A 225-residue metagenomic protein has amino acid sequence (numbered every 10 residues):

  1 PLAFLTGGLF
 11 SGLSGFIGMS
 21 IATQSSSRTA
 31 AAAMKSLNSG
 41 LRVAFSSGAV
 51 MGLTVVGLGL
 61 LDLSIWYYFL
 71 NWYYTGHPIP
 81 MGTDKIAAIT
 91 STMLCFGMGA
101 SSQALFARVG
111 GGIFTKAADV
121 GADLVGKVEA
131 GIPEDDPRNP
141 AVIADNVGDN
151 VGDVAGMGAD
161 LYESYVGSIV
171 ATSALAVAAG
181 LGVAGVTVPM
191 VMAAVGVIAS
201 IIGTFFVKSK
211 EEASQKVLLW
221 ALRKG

Functional and structural regions predicted by a protein language model:
P1-G225: Hydrophobic packing and interface segments
